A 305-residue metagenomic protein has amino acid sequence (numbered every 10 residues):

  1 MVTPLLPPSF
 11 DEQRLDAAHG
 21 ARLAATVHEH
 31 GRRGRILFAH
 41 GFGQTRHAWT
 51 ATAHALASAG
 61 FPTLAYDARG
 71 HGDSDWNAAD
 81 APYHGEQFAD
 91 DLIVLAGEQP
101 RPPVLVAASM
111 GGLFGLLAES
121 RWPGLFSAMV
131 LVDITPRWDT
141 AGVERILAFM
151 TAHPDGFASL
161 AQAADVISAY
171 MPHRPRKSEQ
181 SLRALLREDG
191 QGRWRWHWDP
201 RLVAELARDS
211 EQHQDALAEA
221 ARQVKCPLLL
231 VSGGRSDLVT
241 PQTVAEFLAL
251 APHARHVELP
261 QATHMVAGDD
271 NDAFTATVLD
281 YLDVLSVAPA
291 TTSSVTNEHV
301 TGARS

Functional and structural regions predicted by a protein language model:
M1-I36, S58-F61, P100, L279 (+1 more regions): Alpha/beta-hydrolase fold catalytic core
A18, A53, S58, L64 (+2 more regions): Active-site loop/oxyanion-hole signature of alpha/beta-hydrolase fold enzymes
T26-D75: Conserved HGGG/HGGXW glycine-rich cap/lid loop of the alpha/beta-hydrolase fold
D67-G72, T135, A262-T263: Short beta-to-alpha linker loops that shape the active-site pocket of alpha/beta-hydrolase fold enzymes
R101-T140: Conserved hydrolase catalytic core segment
A158-Q212: Conserved alpha/beta-hydrolase catalytic His-Asp/Glu region
Q191-A249, R255-E258: Conserved serine/cysteine hydrolase catalytic core
L259-T275: Catalytic histidine-centered segment of alpha/beta-hydrolase-like enzymes
